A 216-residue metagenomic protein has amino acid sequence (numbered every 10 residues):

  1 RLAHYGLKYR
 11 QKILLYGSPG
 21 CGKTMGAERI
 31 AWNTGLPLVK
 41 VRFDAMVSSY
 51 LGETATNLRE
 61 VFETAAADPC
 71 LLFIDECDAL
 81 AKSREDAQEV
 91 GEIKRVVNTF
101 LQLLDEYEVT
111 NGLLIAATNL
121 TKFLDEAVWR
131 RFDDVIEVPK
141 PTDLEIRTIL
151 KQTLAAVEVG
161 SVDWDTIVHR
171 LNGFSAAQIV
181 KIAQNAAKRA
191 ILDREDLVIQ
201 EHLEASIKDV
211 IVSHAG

Functional and structural regions predicted by a protein language model:
R1-D165: Walker A/P-loop NTP-binding motif of AAA+ ATPase domains
D143-G216: C-terminal alpha-helical "lid" subdomain
